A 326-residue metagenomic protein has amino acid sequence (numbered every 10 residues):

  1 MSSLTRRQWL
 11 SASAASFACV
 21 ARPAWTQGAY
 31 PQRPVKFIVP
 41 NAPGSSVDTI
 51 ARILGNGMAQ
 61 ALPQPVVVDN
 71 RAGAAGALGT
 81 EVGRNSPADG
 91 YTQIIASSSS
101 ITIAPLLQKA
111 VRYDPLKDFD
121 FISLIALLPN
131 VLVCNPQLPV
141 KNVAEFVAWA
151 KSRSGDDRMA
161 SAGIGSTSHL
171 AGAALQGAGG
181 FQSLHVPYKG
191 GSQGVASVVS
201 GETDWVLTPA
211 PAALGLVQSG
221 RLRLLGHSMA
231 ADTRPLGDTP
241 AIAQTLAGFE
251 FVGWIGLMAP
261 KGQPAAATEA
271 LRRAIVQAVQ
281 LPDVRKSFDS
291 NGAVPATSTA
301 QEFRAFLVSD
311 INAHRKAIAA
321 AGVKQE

Functional and structural regions predicted by a protein language model:
M1-S16: N-terminal secretory signal peptides and thylakoid transit peptides that target proteins across membranes
T5, A75, N142, P187-G190 (+2 more regions): Short loop/turn segments at beta->alpha junctions
A21-P23: N-terminal signal peptide c-region/cleavage motif recognized by signal peptidases
W25-L116, D156, I164, F181-D204 (+3 more regions): N-terminal (or domain-start) structured segment
Q32-P34, G177, A266-E326: An extracytoplasmic/periplasmic, membrane-proximal ligand-sensing/linker region
G55, A59, P63, R84-A88 (+8 more regions): Sec-exported extracytoplasmic/periplasmic mature domains
N85-Y91, L106-Q193, I242, W254-S287: Hinge/capping helix and adjacent helix->loop/strand transition within the periplasmic-binding protein
S100-A110, Q176-A178, W205-G237: A ligand-binding cleft/hinge motif common to bilobed small-molecule-binding domains
